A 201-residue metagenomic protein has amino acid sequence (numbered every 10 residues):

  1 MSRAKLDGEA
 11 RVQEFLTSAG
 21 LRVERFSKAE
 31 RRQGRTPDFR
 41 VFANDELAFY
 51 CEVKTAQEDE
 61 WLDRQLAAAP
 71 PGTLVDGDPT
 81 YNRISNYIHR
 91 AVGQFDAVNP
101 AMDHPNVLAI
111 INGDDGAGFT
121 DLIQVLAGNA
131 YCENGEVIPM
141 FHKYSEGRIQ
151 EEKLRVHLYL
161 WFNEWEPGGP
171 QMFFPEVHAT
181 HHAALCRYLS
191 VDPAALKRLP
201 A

Functional and structural regions predicted by a protein language model:
M1-L6, R11-S18, K54-A201: Metal-dependent nuclease catalytic core centered on acidic motifs
T17-A43: A short acidic/basic microdomain associated with nuclease active sites
K28-R31, N44, K54-A56, G113: An acidic- and aromatic-residue-enriched active-site/binding cleft used to recognize and process polar
P37, F49, N106: Residue-level detector of short, conserved catalytic/binding motifs and their immediate flanks
V41-C51: Active-site beta-strand-loop-beta-strand hairpin of nuclease catalytic cores that positions key catalytic residues
